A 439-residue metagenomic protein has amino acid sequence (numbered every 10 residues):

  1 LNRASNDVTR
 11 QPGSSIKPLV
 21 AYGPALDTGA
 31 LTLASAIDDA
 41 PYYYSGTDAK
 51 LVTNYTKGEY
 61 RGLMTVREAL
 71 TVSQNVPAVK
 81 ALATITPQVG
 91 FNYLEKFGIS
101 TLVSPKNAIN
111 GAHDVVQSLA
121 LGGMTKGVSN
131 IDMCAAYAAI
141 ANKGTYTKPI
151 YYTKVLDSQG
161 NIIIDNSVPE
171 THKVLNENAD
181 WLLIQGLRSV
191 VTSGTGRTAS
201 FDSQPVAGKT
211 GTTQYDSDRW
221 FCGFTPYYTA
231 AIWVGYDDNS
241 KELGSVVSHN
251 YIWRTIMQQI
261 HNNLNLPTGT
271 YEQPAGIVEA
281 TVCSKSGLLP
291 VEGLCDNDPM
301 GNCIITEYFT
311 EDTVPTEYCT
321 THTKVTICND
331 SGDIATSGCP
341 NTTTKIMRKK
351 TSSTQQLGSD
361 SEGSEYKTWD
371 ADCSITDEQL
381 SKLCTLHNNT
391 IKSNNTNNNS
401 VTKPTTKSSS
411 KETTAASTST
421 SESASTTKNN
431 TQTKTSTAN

Functional and structural regions predicted by a protein language model:
L1-R10, S14-P18, T32-S35, L94 (+2 more regions): Periplasmic/cell-envelope proteins involved in peptidoglycan metabolism and beta-lactam response
L1-V8, K126-T316, T321: A penicillin-recognizing enzyme superfamily signal
Q11-I37, A69, A136-I140, L183 (+2 more regions): Active-site SXXK
A30-G90, V116, S158-S189: Conserved catalytic neighborhood of penicillin-recognizing serine enzymes
A36, E68, A78-L82, Y93 (+5 more regions): Structural recognition of the beta-strand scaffold that forms the well-ordered cores of secreted hydrolase catalytic
K50-Y55, T86-C134: Mid-domain, small-residue-enriched loop/turn segments at the edges of structured enzyme/sensor domains
A280-N398, P404-K407: Low-complexity, Gly/Ser/Thr/Pro-rich intrinsically disordered linker/tail segments
N389-N439: Ser/Thr/Gly/Pro-rich low-complexity, disordered linker/stalk segments of secreted and cell-surface proteins
